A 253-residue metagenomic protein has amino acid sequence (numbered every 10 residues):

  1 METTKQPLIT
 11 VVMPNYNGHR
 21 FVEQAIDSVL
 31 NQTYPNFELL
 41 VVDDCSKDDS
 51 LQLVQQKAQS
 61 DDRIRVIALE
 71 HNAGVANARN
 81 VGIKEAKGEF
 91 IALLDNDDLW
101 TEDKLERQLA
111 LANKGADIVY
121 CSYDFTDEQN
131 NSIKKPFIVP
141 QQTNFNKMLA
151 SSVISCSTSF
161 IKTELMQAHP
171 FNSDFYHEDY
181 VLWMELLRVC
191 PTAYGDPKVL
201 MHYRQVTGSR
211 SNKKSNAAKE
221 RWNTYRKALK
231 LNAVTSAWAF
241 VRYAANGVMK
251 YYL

Functional and structural regions predicted by a protein language model:
M1-L30: N-proximal low-complexity "stem/linker" segments adjacent to membrane-targeting elements
Q6-I9, L30-V41, D49, D61-R65: Short loop->beta transition adjacent to catalytic acidic/histidine clusters or analogous donor-positioning motifs
R20-E23, D48-Q56, L99, D103: Acidic helix N-cap motif at the loop->helix transition within catalytic regions of sugar-transfer enzymes
S28, D43-Q52, H71, D95: A conserved acidic beta->alpha catalytic loop
L69-A86: Glycine-rich, basic loop-to-helix element that forms the pyrophosphate-binding segment of sugar-nucleotide handling
K84, V139-N216, T224: Conserved nucleotide-sugar donor-binding catalytic segment
I91: Short aromatic/hydrophobic "clamp" motif used to bind/position activated sugar donors
D103-I133: Conserved donor NDP-sugar-binding/catalytic core segment of glycosyltransferases
